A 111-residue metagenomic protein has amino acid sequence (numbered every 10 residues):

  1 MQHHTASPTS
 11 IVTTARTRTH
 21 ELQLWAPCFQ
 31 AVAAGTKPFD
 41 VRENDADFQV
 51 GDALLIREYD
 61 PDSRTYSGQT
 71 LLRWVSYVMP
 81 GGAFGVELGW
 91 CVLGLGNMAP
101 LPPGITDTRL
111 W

Functional and structural regions predicted by a protein language model:
Q2-N44: Compositionally biased, charged N-terminal/linker segments
R42-D45, G96-M98: A structural micro-motif recognizing beta-strand termini and the immediately following turn/loop segments
Y59-R64: Short, charged beta-turn/beta-strand-edge "cap" motif at the junction between a beta-strand and an adjacent loop
T65-M79: Short beta-strand-centered aromatic/proline hotspots
V78-W111: Glycine- and charge-enriched low-complexity intrinsically disordered segments
